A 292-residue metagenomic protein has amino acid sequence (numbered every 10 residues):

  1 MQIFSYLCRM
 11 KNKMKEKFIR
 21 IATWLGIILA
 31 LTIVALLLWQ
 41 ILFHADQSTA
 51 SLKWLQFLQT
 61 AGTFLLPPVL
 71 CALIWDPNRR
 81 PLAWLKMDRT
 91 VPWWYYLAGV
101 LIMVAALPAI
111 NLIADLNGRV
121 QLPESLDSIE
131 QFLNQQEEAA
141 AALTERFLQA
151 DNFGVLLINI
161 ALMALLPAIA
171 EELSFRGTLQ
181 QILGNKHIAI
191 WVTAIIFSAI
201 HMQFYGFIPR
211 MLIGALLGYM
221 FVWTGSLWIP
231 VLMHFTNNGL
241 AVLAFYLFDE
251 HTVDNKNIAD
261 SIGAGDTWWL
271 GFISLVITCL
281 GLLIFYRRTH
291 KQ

Functional and structural regions predicted by a protein language model:
Y6-R9: Short, positively charged and aromatic/hydrophobic N-terminal segments
W24-V34, Y96-Q121, V222-L240: Hydrophobic alpha-helical membrane-insertion segments
I27-L38, F64-A72, I102-A106, W268-R288: Hydrophobic core of alpha-helical transmembrane segments in multi-pass integral membrane proteins
V34-N78, W93-V104, S125-F132: Alpha-helical transmembrane segments in multi-pass membrane proteins
W54, W84-L166: Juxtamembrane helix-loop-helix connectors linking adjacent transmembrane helices in multi-pass membrane enzymes
L66-P77, L156-I182, I277-H290: Transmembrane alpha-helical segments in integral membrane proteins
I169-V192, Y219-S226: Membrane-interface helix/loop boundary segments of multi-pass membrane proteins
F235-Q292: C-terminal membrane module of polytopic membrane proteins
